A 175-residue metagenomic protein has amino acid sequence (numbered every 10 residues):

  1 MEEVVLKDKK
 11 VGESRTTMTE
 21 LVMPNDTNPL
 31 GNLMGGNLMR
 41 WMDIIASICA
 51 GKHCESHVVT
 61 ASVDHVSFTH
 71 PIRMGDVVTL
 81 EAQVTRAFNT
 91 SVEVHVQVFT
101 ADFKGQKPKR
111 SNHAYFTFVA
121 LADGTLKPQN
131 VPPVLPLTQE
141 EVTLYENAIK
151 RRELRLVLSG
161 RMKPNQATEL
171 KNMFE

Functional and structural regions predicted by a protein language model:
E2-L6, V22: Membrane engagement elements in two modes
L6-D8, G12-T16, R73-M74, T85-E175: HotDog/MaoC-like acyl-thioester-processing domains
T17-L21: Active-site-flanking beta-strand signature of metal-NTP-handling nucleotidyl enzymes and homologous cyclase-like
V22-M23, F68, F118-A120: Hydrophobic residues in beta-strands and at strand termini
T27-M39, K171-E175: A conserved, well-ordered hydrophobic junction motif at loop->secondary-structure transitions
N37-E55: Active-site helix/loop of acyl-thioester processing domains in fatty-acid/polyketide metabolism, spanning hotdog-fold
V59-P71, V77-T85, T100: Conserved interaction-surface patches within small, structured recognition/assembly domains
